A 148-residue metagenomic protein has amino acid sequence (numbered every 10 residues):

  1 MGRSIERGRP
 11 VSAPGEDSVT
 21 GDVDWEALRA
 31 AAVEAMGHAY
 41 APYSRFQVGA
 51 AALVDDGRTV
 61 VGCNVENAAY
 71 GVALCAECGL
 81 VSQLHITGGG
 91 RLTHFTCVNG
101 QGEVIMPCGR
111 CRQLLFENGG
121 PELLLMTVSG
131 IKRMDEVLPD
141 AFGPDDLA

Functional and structural regions predicted by a protein language model:
G2-H38, T87-A148: C-terminal binding/interaction regions
A31-E34, A76-L84: Short, well-ordered amphipathic alpha-helical segments that serve as non-catalytic structural scaffolds within diverse
Y40-Y43: Short Gly/Pro-enriched turn/cap motifs at secondary-structure boundaries
R45-V54: Short beta-strand scaffold segments in enzyme catalytic cores
L53-D55, N64-V65: Histidine- and/or cysteine-centered catalytic micro-motif in compact active-site loops
N64-C78: Compact, glycine-rich, soluble single-domain proteins
